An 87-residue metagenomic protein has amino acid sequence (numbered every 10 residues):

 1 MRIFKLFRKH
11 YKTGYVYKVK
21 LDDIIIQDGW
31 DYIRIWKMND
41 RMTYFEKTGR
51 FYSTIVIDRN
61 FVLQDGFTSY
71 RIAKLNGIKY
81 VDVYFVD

Functional and structural regions predicted by a protein language model:
M1-D87: Short, charged/polar connector segments at secondary-structure boundaries
